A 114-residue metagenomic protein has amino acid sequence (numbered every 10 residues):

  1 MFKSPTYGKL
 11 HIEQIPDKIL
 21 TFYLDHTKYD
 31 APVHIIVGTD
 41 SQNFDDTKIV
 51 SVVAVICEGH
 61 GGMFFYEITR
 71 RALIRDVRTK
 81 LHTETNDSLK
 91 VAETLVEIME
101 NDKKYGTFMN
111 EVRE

Functional and structural regions predicted by a protein language model:
M1-F2, T107-E111: N-terminal targeting/trafficking signals and adjacent low-complexity tails
M1-T39: Basic, amphipathic N-terminal segments that precede the first structured/catalytic domain
P5, F64-V77: Argonaute/PIWI-family RNA-guided endonuclease scaffold
Q14, K48, T83-N86: Conserved active-site and cofactor/substrate-binding residues in soluble primary-metabolism enzymes
L24-Y29, V96-M109: Alpha-helix termini
I35-V37, E111-E114: Short glycine-rich phosphate-binding loop at a beta-alpha junction
V37-G38, Q42-E67: Acidic, metal-ligating active-site segments
R71-K104: Acidic helix/loop or adjacent segment enriched in Glu/Asp that either coordinates divalent metal
